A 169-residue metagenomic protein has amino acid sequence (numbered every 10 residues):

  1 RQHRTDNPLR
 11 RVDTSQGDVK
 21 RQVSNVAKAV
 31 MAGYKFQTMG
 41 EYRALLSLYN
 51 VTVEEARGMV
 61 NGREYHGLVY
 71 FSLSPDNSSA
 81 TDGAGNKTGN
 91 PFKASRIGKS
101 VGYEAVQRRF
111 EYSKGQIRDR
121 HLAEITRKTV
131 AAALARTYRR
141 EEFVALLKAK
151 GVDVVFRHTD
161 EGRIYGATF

Functional and structural regions predicted by a protein language model:
R1-F169: Single-stranded nucleic-acid nicking/binding segments centered on His-rich, glycine/basic loops
